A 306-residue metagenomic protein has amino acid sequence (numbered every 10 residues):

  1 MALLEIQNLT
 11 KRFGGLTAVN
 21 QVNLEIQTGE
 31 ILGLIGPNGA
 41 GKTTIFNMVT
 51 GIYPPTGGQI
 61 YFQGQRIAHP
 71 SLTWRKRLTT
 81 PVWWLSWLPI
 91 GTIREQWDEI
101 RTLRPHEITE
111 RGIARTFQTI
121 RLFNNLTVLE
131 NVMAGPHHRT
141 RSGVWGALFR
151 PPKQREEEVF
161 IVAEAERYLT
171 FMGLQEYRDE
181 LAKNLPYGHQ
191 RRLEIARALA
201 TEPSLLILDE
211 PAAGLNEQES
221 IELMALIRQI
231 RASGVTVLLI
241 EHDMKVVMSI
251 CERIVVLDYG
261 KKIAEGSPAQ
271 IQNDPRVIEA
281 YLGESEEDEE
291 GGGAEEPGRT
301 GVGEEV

Functional and structural regions predicted by a protein language model:
M1-E290, V306: Glycine-rich phosphate-binding loops of nucleotide-dependent enzymes
G293-E305: Intrinsic disorder/low-complexity segments
